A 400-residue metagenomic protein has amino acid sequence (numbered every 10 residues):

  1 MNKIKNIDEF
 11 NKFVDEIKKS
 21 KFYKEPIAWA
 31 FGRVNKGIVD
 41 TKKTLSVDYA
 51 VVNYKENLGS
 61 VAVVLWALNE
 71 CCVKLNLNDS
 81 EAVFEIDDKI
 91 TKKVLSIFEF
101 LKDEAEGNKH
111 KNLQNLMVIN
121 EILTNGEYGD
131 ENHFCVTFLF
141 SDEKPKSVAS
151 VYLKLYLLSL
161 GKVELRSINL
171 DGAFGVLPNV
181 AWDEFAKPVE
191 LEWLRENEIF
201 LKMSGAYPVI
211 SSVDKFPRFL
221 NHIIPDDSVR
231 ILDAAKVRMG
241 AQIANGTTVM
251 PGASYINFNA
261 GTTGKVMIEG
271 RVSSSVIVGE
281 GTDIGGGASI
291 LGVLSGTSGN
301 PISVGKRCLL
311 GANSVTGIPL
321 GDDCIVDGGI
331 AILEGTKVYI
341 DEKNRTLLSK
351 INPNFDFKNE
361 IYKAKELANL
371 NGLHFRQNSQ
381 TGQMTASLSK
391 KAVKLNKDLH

Functional and structural regions predicted by a protein language model:
M1-H222, K363-H400: Terminal amphipathic alpha-helical/low-complexity segments used for targeting or macromolecular assembly
K154, S295-G296: Short, contiguous acidic/charged loop-to-helix segments that flank catalytic cores in large enzymes
A181-F185, E280, E334-T336, N352: Alpha-helix boundary/capping detector
G205, S211-A244: Right-handed parallel beta-helix
V229, A235-V237, A241-I243, T247-I256 (+7 more regions): A structural motif detector for beta-strand N-caps
T297-N300, L309, A331-H400: C-terminal segments of enzyme domains that contribute to small-molecule binding surfaces
